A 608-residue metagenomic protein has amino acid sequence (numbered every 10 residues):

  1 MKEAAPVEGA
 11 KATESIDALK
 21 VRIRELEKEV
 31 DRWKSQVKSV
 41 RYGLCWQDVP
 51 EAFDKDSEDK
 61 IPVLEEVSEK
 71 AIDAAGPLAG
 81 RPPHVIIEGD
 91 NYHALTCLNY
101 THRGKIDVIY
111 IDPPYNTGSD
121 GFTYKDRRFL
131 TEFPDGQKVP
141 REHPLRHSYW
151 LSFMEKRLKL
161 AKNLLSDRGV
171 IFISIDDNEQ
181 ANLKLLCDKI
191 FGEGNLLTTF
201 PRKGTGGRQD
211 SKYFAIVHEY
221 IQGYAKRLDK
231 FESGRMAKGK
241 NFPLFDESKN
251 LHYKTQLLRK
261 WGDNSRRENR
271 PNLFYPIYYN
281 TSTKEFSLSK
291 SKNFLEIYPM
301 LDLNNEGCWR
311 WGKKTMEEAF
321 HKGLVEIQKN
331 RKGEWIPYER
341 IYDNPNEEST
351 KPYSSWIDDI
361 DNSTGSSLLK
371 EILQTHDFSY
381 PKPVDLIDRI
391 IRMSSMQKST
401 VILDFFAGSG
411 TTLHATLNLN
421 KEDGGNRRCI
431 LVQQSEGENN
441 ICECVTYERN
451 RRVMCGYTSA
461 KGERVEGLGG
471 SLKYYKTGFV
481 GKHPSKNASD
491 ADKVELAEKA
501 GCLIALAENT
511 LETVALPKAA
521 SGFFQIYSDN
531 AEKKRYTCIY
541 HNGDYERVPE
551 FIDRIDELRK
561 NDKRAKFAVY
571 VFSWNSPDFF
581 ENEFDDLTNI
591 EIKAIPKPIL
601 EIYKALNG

Functional and structural regions predicted by a protein language model:
M1-Y110, Y115-K156, S576: DnaQ-like (DEDDh/DEDDy) 3′-5′ exonuclease domain used for proofreading and 3′-end trimming on nucleic acids
L19, E25-W33, T205, R227-E371: Active-site-adjacent helix-turn-beta-strand microarchitecture at beta-sheet edges that either contains or buttresses
W46, F53, D135, L151 (+2 more regions): Conserved S-adenosyl-L-methionine
G76-P77, Y92, T101-V170, N178 (+6 more regions): SAM-dependent methyltransferase catalytic-core segment centered on the flexible catalytic loop and adjoining short
I86, T117-F133, P345-K382: Active-site-adjacent "gating/activation" loops or surface patches in catalytic cores
A94, L98-T101, M154-L158, L164-L165 (+3 more regions): Phosphate/ATP-binding catalytic cores across multiple sugar-kinase/actin-like superfamilies, primarily ASKHA
M154, D167-R168, D177-F242: Signature of N6-adenine DNA methyltransferases within the class I
N418, E422-G608: PRPP-dependent phosphoribosyltransferase catalytic core
